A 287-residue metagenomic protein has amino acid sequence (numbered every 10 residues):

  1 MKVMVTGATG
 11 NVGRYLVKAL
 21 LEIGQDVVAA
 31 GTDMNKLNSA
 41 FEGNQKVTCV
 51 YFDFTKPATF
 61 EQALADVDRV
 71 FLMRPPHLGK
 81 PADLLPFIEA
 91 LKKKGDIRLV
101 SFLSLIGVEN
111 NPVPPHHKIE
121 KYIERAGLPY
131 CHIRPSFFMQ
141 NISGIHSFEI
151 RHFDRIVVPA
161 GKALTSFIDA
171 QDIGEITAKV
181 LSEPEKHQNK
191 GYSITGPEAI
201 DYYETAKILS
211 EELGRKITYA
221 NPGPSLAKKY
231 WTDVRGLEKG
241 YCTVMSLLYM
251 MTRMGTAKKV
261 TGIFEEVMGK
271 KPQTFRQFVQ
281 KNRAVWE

Functional and structural regions predicted by a protein language model:
V3-Q25: N-terminal Rossmann NAD(P)H-binding glycine-rich loop of SDR-like oxidoreductase domains
A30-M34, D53-F54: N-terminal Rossmann-fold cofactor-binding loop
T48-D68: Conserved Rossmann-fold cofactor-binding substructure of NAD(P)-dependent oxidoreductases
P75-R155: Glycine-/Pro-rich loop/turn segments that contact NAD(P) or position catalytic residues in Rossmann-like domains
I142-E149, V180-G191, K258, E287: Glycine/proline-rich active-site loop of Rossmann-fold NAD(P)-dependent oxidoreductases
P159-V180, K190, D201-E204: Substrate-positioning beta->alpha
S210-M254: Terminal hydrophobic/aromatic helix or amphipathic segment near a protein terminus
I263, M268-E287: Amphipathic terminal alpha-helices
